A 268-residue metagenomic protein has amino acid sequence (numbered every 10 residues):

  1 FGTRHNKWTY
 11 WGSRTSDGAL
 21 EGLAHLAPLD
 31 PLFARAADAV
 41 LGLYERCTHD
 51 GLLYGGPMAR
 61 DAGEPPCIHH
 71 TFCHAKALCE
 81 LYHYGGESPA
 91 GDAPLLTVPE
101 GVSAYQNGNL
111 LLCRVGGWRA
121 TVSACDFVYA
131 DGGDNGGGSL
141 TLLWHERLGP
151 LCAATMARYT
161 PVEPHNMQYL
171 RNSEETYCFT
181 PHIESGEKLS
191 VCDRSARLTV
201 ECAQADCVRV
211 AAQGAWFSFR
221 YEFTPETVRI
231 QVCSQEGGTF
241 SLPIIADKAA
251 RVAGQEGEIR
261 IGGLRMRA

Functional and structural regions predicted by a protein language model:
G2-G257: Extended polysaccharide-engagement surfaces of secreted carbohydrate-active enzymes
V252-A268: Trp/Gly-enriched beta-strand surface patches
